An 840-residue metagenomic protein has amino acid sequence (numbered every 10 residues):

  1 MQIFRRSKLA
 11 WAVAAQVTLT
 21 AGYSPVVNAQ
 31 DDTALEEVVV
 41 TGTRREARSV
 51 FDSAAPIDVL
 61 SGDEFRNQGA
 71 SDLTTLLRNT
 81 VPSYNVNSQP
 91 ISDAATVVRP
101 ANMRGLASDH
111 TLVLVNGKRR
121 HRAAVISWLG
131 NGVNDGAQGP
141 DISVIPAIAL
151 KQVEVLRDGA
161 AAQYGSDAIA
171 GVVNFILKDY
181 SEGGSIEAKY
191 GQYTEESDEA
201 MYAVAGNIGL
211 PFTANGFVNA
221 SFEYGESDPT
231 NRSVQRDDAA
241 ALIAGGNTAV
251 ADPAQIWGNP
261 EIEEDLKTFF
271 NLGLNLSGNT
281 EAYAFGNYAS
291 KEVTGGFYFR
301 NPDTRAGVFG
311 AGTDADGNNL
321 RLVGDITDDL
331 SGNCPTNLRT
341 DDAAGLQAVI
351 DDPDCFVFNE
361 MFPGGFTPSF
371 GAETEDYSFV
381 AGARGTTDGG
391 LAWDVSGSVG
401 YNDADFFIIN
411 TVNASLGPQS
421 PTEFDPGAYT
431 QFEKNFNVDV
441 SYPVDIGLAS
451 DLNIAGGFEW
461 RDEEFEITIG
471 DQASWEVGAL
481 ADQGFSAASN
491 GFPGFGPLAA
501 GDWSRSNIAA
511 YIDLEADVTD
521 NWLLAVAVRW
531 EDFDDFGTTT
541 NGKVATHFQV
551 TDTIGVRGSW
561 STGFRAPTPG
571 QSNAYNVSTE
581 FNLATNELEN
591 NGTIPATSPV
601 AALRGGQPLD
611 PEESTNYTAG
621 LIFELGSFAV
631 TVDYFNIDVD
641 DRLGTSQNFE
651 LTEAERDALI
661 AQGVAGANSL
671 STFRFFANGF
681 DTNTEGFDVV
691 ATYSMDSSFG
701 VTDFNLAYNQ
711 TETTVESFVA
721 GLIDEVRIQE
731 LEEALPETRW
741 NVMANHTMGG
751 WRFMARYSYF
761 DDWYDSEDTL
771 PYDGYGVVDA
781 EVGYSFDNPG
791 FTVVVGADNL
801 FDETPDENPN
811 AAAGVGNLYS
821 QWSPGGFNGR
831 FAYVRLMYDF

Functional and structural regions predicted by a protein language model:
E37-Q68, A95, A124-D135: N-terminal periplasmic "start-of-domain" segments of outer-membrane beta-barrel proteins
A47, R78-A123: Extracytoplasmic beta-strand/coil segments of soluble accessory domains associated with Gram-negative outer-membrane
L73-L76, T80, A101, L114 (+4 more regions): N-terminal periplasmic accessory domains that precede and gate Gram-negative outer-membrane beta-barrel machines
K118-R157: Short acidic/polar hinge/loop motifs at secondary-structure boundaries that mediate gating or recognition
A123, V639, E712, S758-Y764 (+1 more regions): C-terminal beta-signal and adjacent terminal beta-strands/loops of Gram-negative outer-membrane beta-barrel proteins
E182, E195-G364, P368-G382, T386 (+1 more regions): Transmembrane beta-barrel wall of Gram-negative outer-membrane proteins
T327, P368-T374, D388, V399 (+2 more regions): Outer-membrane beta-barrel transmembrane domain signature of Gram-negative proteins, especially the mid-to-C-terminal
G456, S627-A629, Y634-E767, M837-D839: Gram-negative outer-membrane beta-barrel transporters
